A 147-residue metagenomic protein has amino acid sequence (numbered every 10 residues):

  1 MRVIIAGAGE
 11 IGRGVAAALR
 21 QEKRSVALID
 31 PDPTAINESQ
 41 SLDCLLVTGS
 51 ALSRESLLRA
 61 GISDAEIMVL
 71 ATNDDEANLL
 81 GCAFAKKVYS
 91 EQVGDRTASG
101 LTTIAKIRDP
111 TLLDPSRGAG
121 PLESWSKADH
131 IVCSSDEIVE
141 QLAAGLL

Functional and structural regions predicted by a protein language model:
M1-L147: Cytosolic regulatory regions of ion transport systems
